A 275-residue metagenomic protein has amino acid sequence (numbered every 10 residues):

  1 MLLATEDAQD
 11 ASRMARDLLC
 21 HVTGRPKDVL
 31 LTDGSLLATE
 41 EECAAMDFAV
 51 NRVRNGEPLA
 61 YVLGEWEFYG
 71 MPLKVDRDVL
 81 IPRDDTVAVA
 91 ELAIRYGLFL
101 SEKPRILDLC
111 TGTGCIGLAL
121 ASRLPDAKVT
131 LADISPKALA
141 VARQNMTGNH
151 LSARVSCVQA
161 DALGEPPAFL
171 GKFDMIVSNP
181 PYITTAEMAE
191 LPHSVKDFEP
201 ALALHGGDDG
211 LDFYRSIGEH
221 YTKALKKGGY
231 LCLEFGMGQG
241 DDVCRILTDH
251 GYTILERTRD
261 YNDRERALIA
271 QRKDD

Functional and structural regions predicted by a protein language model:
M1-M14: Non-catalytic nucleic-acid substrate-recognition regions in nucleic-acid-modifying enzymes
L2-L3, G97, M146, Y221 (+1 more regions): Conserved hydrophobic residues forming the short capping helix/wall of the S-adenosyl-L-methionine
L18, G56, T86, I116 (+5 more regions): Residue-level signal for inorganic ion chemistry
L19-Y96: Conserved AdoMet
D84-E190: Conserved SAM/SAH cofactor-binding pocket of Class I
L151, E199, L225-K227: Helix-to-beta-strand junctions that scaffold the AdoMet/dcAdoMet cofactor pocket in Class I SAM-dependent enzymes
Y182-D212: Mobile active-site "lid"/loop adjacent to the S-adenosyl-L-methionine
D208-Q271: Conserved Class I SAM-dependent methyltransferase catalytic core
